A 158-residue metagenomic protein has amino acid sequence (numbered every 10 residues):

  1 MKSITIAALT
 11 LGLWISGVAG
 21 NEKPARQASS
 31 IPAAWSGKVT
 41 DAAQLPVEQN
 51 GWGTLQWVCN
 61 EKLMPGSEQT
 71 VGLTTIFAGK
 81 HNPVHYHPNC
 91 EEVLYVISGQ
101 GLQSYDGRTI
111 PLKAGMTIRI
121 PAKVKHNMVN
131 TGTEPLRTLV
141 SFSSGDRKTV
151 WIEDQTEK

Functional and structural regions predicted by a protein language model:
M1-T5: Bacterial N-terminal signal peptides that target proteins for export
I6-S16: Bacterial N-terminal signal peptides
G17-E68, P83, T149-K158: A short, N-terminal "cap"/entry segment at the start of jelly-roll beta-barrel domains of the cupin/DSBH fold
G66, A122-R147: Ligand-binding loop in jelly-roll beta-barrel domains
L73-F77, Y86-Q103, S141: Short, conserved beta-strand element in jelly-roll/cupin
N82-N89, V124: Histidine-centered catalytic micro-motifs
R108-K123: Short acidic-glycine-tyrosine-enriched beta hairpin
